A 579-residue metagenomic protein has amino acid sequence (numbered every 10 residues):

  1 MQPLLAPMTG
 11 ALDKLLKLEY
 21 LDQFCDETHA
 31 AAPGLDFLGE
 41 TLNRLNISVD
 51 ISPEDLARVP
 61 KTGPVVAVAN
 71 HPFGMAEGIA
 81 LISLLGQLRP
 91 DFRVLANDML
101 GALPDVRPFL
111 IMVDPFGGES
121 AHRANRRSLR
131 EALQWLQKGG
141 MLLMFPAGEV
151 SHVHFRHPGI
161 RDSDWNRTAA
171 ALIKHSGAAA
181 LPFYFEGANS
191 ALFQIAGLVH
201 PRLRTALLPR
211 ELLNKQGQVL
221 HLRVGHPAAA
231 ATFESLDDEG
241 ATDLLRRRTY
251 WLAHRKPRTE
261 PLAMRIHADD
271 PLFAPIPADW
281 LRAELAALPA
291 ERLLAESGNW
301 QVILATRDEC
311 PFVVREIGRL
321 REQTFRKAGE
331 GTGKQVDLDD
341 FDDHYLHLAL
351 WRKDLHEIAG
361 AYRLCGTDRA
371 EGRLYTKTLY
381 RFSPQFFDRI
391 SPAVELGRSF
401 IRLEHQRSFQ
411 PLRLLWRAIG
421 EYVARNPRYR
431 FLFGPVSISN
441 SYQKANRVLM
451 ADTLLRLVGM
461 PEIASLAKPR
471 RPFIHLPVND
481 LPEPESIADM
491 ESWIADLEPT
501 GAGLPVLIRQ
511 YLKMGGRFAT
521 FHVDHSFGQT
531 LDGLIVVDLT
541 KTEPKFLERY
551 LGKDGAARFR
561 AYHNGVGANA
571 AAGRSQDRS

Functional and structural regions predicted by a protein language model:
M1-H71, G78-A80, Q87-D91, R107-P108: Membrane-anchoring hydrophobic helices of lipid-metabolizing enzymes
R89-A96, Y345, L350-L374: Carboxylate/His-rich catalytic cores and anion/metal-binding grooves
F92-N125, L129-R130, L136: Conserved nucleotide-cofactor-binding alpha/beta core module
N125-F273, N479, E483: Non-catalytic C-terminal accessory region of glycerolipid acyltransferases and related lyso-lipid remodeling enzymes
M264-P275, L304-A305, P311, R326 (+1 more regions): Intrinsically disordered, low-complexity, positively biased terminal segments
H267-D308: Conserved N-terminal entry element of GNAT/NAT acetyltransferase domains
L293-H344, W351, E357-G360: Short amphipathic alpha-helix that is part of the acyltransferase structural core
E322, T332, D368-R517, H522-D532 (+1 more regions): Acyl-donor binding region in acyl/amide transferases
